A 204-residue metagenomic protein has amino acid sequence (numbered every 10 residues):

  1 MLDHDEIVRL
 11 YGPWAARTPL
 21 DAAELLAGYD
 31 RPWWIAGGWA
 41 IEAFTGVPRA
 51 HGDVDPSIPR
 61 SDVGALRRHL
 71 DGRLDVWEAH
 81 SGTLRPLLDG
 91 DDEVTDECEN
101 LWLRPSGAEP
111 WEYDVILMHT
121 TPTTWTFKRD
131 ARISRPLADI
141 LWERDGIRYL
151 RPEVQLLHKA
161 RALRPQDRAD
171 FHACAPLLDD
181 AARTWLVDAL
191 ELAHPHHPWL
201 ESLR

Functional and structural regions predicted by a protein language model:
M1-R204: Compositionally biased terminal segments of proteins
